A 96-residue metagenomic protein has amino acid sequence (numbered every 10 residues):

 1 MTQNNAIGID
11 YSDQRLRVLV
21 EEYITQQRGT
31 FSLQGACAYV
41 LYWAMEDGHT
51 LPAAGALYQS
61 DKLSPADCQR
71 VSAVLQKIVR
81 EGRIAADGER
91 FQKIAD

Functional and structural regions predicted by a protein language model:
N5-L63: Short amphipathic alpha-helical interface segments
Y11-D13, A66, Q76, A86: General helical secondary-structure elements
F31-G35, R70, A86: Alpha-helix N-cap and coil->helix boundary residues
L63-R80: Short amphipathic alpha-helical interaction segments
V79-E89: A short, conserved structural fragment
E89-D96: Short, cationic-aromatic polyanion-contact patches
